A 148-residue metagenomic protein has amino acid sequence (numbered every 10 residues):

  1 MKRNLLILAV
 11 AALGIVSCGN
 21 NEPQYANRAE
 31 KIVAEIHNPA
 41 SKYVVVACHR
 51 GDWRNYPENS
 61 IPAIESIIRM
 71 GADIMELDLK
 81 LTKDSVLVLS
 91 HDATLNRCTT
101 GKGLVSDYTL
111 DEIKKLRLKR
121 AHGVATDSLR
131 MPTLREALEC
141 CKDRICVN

Functional and structural regions predicted by a protein language model:
M1-A29: Bacterial Sec-dependent N-terminal signal peptides
C18-N148: Phosphate-group recognition and catalysis centered on beta-loop-alpha active-site segments
